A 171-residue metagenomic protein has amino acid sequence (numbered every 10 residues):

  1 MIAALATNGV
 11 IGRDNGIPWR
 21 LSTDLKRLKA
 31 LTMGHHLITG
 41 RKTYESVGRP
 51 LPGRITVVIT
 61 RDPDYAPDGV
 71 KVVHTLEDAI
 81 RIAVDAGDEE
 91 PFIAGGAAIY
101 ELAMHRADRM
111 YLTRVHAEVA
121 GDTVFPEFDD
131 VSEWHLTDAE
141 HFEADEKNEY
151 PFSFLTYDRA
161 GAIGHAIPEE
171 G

Functional and structural regions predicted by a protein language model:
M1-G171: Enzymes that bind and transform nitrogen-containing heteroaromatic metabolites
